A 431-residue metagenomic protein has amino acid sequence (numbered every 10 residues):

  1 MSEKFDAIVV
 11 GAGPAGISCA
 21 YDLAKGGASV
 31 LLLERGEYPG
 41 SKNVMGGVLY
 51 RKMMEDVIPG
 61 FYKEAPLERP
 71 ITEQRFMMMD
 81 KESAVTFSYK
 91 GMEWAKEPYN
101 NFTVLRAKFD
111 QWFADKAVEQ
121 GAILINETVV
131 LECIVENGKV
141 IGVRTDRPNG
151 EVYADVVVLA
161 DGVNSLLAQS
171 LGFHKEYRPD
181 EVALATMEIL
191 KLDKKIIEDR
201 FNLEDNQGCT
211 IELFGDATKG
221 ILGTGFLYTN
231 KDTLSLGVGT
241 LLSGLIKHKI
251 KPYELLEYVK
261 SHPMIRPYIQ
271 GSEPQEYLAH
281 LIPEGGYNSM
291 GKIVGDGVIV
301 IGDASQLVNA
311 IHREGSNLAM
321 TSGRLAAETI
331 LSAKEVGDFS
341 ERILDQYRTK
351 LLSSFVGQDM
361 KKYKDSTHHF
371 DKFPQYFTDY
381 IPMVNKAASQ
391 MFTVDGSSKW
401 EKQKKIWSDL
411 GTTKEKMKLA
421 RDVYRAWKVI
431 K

Functional and structural regions predicted by a protein language model:
E3-L32: N-terminal Rossmann-like FAD-binding beta1-loop-alpha1 element of flavoenzymes
A15, Y38, N164: Conserved Rossmann-like nucleotide-cofactor binding loop
G26, K116-I265: Predominantly flavin-linked oxidoreductase catalytic cores and closely associated redox partners
G36-E82: N-terminal FAD cofactor-binding segment of flavoenzymes
A95-D115, L245-K251: Short beta-strand to alpha-helix junction loop
A217-L222, G244-L318, S322-R324, F339-Q346 (+1 more regions): FAD/FMN-dependent oxidoreductases across multiple families
V308-H312, E328-Y376: Active-site-proximal substrate-binding core of FAD-dependent oxidoreductases
F370-K431: C-terminal auxiliary extensions adjacent to catalytic cores
